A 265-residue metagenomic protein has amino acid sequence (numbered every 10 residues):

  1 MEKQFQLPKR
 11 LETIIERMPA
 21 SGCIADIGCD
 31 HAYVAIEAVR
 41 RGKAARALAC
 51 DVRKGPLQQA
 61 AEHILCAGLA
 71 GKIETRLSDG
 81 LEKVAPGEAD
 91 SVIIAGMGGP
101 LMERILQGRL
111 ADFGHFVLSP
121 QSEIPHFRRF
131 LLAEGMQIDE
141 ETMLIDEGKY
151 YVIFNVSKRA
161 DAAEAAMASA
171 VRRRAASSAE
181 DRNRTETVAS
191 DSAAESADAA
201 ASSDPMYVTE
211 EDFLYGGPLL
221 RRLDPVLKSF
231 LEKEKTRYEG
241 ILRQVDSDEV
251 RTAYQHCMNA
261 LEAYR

Functional and structural regions predicted by a protein language model:
M1-G22, I36: S-adenosyl-L-methionine
G22-D30: Conserved class I S-adenosyl-L-methionine
H31-K43: Conserved SAM-binding loop of SAM-dependent methyltransferases across substrates and taxa, primarily the Class I
R46-D51: Conserved SAM-binding motif I beta-strand of class I
K54-Q58: Short alpha-helix immediately C-terminal to the canonical SAM-binding loop
A61-P86: S-adenosyl-L-methionine
R109-S157: C-terminal substrate-binding/active-site "lid" region of AdoMet-derived donor-dependent transferases
N155-D181, D191, E195-R265: An accessory alpha-helical subdomain
